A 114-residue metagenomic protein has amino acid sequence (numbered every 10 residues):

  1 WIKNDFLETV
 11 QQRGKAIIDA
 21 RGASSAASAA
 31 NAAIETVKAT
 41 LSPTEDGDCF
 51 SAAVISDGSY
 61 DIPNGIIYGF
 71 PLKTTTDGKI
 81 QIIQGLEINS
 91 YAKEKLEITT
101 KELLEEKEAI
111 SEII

Functional and structural regions predicted by a protein language model:
W1-I114: C-terminal substrate-binding/catalytic lobe of Rossmann-fold NAD(P)-dependent dehydrogenases
